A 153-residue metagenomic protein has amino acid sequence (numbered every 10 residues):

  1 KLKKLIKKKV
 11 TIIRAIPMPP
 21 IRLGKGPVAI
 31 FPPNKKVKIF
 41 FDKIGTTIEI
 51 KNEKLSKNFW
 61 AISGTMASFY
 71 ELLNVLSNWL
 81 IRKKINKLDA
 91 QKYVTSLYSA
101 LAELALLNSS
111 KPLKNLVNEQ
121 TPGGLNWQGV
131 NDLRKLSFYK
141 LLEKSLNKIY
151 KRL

Functional and structural regions predicted by a protein language model:
K1-I30, N34-K36: Rossmann-like NAD(P)(H) cofactor-binding subdomain of soluble oxidoreductases
P20-R22, K43-A67, N86-L88, L113: Conserved Rossmann-fold dehydrogenase catalytic segment
K35-K54, N126-L133, F138-K140: A charged, well-structured terminal subsegment
F40, N78-K83, L104: Residues within well-ordered alpha helices
T65, W79-Y98, V117-P122: An accessory alpha-helical subdomain
E71-S77: Oxidoreductase and adenylate-handling cofactor-binding alpha/beta cores
T95, S99-L153: NAD(P)-dependent Rossmann-like dehydrogenase/reductase catalytic/cofactor-binding core
